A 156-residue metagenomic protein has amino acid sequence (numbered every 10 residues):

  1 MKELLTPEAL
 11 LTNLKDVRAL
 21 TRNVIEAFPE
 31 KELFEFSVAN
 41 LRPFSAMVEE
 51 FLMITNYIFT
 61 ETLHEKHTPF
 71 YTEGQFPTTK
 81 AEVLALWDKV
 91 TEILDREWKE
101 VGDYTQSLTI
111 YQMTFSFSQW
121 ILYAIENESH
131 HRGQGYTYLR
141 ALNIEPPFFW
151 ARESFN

Functional and structural regions predicted by a protein language model:
M1-L14: Extreme N-terminal tail/first-helix region
T6, Y104-Q106, E145: Alpha-helical membrane-embedding segments and immediately adjacent membrane-interface amphipathic helices
L11-K15, A19-R22, E30-E73, Q112-N156: Short, contiguous alpha-helical
F28, F51-I54, V90, V101: Alpha-helix boundary/capping residues
F76-I110, F115-Y138: Acidic/histidine-rich alpha-helical segments that form the ligand environment of transition-metal centers
